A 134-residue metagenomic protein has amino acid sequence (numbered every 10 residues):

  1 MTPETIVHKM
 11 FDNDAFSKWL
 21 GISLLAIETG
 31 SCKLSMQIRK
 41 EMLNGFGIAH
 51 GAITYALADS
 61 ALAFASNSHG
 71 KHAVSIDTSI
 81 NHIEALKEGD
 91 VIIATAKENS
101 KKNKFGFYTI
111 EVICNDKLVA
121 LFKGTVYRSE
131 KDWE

Functional and structural regions predicted by a protein language model:
M1-E134: Terminal targeting signals and extreme-terminal segments of soluble enzymes
